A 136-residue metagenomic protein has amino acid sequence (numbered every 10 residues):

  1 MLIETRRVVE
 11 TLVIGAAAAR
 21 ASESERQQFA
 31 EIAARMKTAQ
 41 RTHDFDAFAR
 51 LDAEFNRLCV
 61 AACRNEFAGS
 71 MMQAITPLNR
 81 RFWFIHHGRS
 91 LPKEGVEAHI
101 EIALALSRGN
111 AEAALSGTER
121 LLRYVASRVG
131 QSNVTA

Functional and structural regions predicted by a protein language model:
I3-V9, I14, A19-F84, E97-L104 (+1 more regions): Conserved amphipathic alpha-helical segments that form helical-bundle/coiled-coil interaction surfaces
G88: Membrane-interface catalytic loops of GT-C/OST-like multi-pass glycosylation enzymes that act
L91-K93: Active-site loop of classical SDR/Rossmann-like NAD(P)-dependent oxidoreductases, centered on the catalytic Tyr-X3-Lys
R123-S132: Short arginine-rich
V134-A136: …primarily DNA-binding HTH/wHTH and HhH modules…
